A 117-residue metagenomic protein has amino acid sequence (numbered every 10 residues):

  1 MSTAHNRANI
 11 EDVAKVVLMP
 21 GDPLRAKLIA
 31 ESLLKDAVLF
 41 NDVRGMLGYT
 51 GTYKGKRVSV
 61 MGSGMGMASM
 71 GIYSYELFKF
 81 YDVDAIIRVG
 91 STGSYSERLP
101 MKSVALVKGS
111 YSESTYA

Functional and structural regions predicted by a protein language model:
M1-I72: N-terminal short beta-loop-beta anion/metal-coordinating cradle
D42-A117: Glycine-rich phosphate- or other oxyanion-binding loops that anchor nucleotides, phosphorylated ligands
